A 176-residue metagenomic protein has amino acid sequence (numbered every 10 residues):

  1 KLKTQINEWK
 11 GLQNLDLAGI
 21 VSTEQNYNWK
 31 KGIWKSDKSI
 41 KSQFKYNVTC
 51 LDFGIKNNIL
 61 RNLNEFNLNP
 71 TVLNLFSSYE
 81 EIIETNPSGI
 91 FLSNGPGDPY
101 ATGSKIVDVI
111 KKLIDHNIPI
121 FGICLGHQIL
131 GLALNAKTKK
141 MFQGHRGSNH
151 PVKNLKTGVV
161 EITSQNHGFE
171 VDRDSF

Functional and structural regions predicted by a protein language model:
K1-N86, G97: RNA-binding accessory domains that recognize and position tRNA/RNA substrates
V48-C50, P70-V72, I120, T138 (+1 more regions): Conserved beta-strand scaffold positions in the cores of enzyme catalytic domains, especially in NTP/NDP-utilizing
N58-L60, L130-L132, R173: Generic hydrophobic alpha-helical membrane-span motif
G89, N94-I162, G168-E170: Cysteine-nucleophile active-site neighborhood
H167, D174-F176: Short, intrinsically disordered, charge-balanced linker/junction segments flanking boundaries in proteins
